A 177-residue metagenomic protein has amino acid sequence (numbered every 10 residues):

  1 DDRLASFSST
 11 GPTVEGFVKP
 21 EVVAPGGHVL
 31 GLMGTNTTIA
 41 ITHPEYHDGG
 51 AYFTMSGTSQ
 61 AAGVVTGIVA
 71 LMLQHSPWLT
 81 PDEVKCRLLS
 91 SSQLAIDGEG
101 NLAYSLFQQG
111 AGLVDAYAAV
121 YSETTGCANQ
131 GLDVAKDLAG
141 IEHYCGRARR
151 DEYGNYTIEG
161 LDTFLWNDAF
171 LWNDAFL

Functional and structural regions predicted by a protein language model:
D1-L32, L89-Q93, G110: Catalytic-core segments of hydrolase enzymes
R3, S105-L177: Secreted peptidase-domain scaffold signal
S8, P12-G16, T54-A62, Q74-W78 (+3 more regions): Hydrophobic alpha-helical scaffolding
P12-V14, G27-V29, G34-T37, Q60 (+3 more regions): Short, glycine-/Ser/Thr-/acidic-enriched flexible segments
G26-S105: Hydrolase catalytic cores
